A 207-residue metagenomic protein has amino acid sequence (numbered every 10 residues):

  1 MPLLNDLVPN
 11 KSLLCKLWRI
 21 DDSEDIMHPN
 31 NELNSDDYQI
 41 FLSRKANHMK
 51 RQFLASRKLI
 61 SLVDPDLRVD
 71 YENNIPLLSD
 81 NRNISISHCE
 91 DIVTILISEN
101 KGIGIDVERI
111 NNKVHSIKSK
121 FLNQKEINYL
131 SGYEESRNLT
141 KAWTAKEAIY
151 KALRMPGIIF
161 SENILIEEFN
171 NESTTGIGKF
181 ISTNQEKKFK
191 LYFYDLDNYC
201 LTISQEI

Functional and structural regions predicted by a protein language model:
M1-I207: Core catalytic alpha/beta fold that binds nucleotide/phospho-ligands
